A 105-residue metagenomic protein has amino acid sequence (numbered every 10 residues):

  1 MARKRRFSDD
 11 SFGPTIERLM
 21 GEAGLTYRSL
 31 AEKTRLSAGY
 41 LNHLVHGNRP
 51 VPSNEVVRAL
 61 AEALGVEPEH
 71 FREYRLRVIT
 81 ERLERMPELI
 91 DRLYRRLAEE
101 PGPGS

Functional and structural regions predicted by a protein language model:
M1-L25, E69: A short, Lys/Arg-rich alpha-helix, primarily the initiator
E22, K33, A63: Residues within the alpha-helical elements of helix-turn-helix
R28, G39, E69: Key DNA-contact positions within bacterial/archaeal DNA-binding proteins
L30-A31, L60: Short alpha-helical "recognition helix" segments of helix-turn-helix
R35-V51, Y74-R77: Recognition helix of helix-turn-helix/homeodomain-like DNA-binding domains that insert into the DNA major groove
E55-H70: DNA major-groove recognition helix of helix-turn-helix/homeodomain DNA-binding modules
R72-S105: Short, charged recognition helix plus adjacent turn of helix-turn-helix-like nucleic-acid-binding domains
